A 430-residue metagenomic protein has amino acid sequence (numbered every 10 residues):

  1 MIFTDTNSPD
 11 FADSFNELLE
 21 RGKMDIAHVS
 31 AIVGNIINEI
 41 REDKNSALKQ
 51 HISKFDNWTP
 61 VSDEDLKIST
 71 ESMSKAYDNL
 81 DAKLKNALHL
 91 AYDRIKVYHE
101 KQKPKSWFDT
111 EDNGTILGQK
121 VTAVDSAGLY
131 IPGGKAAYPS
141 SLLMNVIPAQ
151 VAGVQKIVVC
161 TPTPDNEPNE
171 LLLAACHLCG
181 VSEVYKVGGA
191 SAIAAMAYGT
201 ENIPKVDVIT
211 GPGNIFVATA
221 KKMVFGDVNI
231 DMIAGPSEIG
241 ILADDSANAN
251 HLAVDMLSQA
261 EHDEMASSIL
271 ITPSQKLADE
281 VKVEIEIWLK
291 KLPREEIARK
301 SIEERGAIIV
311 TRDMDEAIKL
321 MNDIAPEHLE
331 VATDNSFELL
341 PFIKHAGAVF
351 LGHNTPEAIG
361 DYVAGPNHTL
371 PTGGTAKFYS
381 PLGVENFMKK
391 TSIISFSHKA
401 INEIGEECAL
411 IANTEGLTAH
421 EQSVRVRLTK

Functional and structural regions predicted by a protein language model:
M1-T122: N-terminal Rossmann-like NAD(P)+-binding subdomain of aldehyde/semialdehyde dehydrogenases
I2-P9, E183-G188, I308-D313: Short acidic-hydrophobic, aromatic-tinged amphipathic segments that line or gate anion-handling sites
D109-A174: Conserved small-residue-rich beta-alpha loop and adjacent elements that most often cradle the phosphate/pyrophosphate
Q155-P164, S268-S274, V281, G352: Short internal beta-strands
G180-H251, D255-S267: Conserved NAD(P)+-binding/catalytic subdomain of aldehyde/semialdehyde dehydrogenases
M232-E304, I308: A conserved active-site cap/scaffold subdomain adjacent to cofactor or substrate pockets
D323-K430: C-terminal core of ALDH-fold dehydrogenases
